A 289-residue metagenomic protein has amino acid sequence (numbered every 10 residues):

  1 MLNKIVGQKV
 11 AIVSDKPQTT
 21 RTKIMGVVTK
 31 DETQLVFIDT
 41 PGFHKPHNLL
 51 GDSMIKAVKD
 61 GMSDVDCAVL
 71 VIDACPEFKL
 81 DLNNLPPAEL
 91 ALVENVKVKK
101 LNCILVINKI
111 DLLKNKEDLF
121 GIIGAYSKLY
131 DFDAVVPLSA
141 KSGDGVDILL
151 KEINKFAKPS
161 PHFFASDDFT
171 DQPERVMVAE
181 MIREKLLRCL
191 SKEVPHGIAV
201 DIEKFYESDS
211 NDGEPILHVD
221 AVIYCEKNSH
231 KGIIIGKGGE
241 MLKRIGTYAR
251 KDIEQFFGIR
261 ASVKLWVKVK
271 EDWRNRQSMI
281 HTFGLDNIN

Functional and structural regions predicted by a protein language model:
M1-I72, F78-K79, V222-Y224: Conserved G1/Walker A P-loop phosphate-binding module
P17-T19, P41-H44, A74-F78, I110-L113 (+5 more regions): Conserved nucleotide-binding/hydrolysis micro-motifs of P-loop NTPases
P46-L50, M54, E77-E89, K114-L119: Conserved ATPase-coupling elements of RecA-like P-loop NTPase cores
L70, L105-I107, L265: Structural beta-sheet core signal
L80-K97, I202-S208: Amphipathic helical hotspot of TIR/SEFIR-family domains
L82, P86, K116, S139 (+4 more regions): Conserved phosphate/pyrophosphate-binding and hydrolysis machinery centered on Walker-type P-loop NTPases, extending
K97, L101-I104, D111-V176: Canonical P-loop GTPase G-domain recognition
E174-N289: P-loop NTP-binding site
